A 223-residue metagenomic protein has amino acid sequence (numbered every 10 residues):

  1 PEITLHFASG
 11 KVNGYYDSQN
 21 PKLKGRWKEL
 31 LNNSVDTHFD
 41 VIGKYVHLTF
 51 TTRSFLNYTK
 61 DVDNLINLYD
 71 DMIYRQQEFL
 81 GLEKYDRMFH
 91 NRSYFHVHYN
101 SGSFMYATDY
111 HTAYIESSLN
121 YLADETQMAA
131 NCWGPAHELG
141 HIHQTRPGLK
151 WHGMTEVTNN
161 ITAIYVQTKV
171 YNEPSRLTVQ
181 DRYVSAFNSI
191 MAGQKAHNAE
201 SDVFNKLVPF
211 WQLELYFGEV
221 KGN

Functional and structural regions predicted by a protein language model:
P1-V35, D40: Extended acidic/polar, glycine-enriched regions that form or flank non-catalytic beta-rich accessory modules
W27-L30, T37-N223: Catalytic cores of extracellular degradative/oxidative enzymes
